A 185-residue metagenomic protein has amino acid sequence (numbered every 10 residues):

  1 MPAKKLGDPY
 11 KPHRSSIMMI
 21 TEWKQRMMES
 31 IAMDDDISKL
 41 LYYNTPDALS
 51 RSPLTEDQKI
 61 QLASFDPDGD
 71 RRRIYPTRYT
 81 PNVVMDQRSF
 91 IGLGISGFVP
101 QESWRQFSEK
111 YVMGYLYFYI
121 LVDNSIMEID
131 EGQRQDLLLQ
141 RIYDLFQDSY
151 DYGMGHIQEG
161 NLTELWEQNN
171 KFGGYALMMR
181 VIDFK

Functional and structural regions predicted by a protein language model:
M1-W104: Small/polar-rich, solvent-exposed N-terminal microdomains that initiate assembly or binding
H13, I17, E128-Q133: Short, charged/polar micro-motifs that form catalytic or ligand-binding hotspots
V84, S103-Y111, Q168-F172: Short, solvent-exposed beta-strand/turn "edge" segments of beta-rich domains on protein surfaces
S89, Q133-K185: Acidic-leaning, charged glycine-interspersed low-complexity segments
I91, G114-F118, Y175-L177: Hydrophobic residues positioned within well-ordered beta-strands of beta-sheet architectures
P100-Q106, D123-E128, F184-K185: Short, cysteine-centered beta-strand-loop-beta hairpins and adjacent loop/turn segments enriched in charged/polar
Q106-M113, D130-L139: "Short basic amphipathic alpha-helical interaction patches in structured regions
Y111-E128: Short acidic, glycine/tyrosine-flanked loop/strand segments centered on an H-E-D-like triad
